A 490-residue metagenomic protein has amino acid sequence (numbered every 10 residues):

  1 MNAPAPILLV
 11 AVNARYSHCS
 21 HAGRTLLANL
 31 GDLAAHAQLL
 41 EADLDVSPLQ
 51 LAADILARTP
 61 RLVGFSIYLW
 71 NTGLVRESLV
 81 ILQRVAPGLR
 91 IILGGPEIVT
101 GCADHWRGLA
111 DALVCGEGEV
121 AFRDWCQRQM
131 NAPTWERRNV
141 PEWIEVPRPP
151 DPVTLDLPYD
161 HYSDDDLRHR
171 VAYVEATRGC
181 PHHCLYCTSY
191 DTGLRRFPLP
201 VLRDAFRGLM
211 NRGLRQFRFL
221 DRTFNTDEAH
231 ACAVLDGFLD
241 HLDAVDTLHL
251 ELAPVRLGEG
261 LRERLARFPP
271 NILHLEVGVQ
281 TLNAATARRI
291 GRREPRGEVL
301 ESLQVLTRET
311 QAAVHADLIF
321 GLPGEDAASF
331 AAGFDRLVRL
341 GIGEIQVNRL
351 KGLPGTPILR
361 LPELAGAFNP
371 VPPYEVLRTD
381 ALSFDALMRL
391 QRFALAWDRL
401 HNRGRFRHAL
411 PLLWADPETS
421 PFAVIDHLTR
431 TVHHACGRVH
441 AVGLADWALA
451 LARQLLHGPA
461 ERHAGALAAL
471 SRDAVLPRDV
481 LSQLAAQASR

Functional and structural regions predicted by a protein language model:
M1-R212: Acidic, low-complexity intrinsically disordered segments
M1-V12, G31-D32, P48, A52-R61 (+1 more regions): Radical SAM enzyme core and accessory elements
N29-L33, I81-V85, G108-L109, R128 (+7 more regions): Alpha-helical structural signal in soluble globular domains
V46, E117, F197, T226-A229 (+3 more regions): Residue-level signal for the nucleotide or nucleotide-sugar donor/cofactor binding architecture
L62, R90-I92, R203, M210-L220 (+3 more regions): Conserved C-terminal portion of the radical SAM core fold that forms the substrate/S-adenosylmethionine-binding
D104-D124, L242, R267-L273, L337-G343: Structural recognition of alpha->loop->beta junctions
D156-A312: Radical SAM [4Fe-4S] cluster-binding motif and immediate context
